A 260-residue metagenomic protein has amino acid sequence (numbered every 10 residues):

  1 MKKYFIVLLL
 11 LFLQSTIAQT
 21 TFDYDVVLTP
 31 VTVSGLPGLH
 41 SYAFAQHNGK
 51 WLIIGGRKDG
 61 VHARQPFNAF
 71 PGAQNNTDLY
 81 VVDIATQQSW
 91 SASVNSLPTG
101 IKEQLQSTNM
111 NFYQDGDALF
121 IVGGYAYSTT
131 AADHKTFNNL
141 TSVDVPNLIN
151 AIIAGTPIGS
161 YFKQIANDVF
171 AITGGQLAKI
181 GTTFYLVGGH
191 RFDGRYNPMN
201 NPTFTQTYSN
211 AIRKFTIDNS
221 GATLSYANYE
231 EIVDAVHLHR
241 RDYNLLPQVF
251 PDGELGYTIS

Functional and structural regions predicted by a protein language model:
M1-Y24: Bacterial Sec-dependent N-terminal signal peptides
T20-T32, Q87-I101, P146-D168, R213-V236: Blade-edge beta-strand/turn elements of extracellular beta-propeller and related beta-sheet repeat scaffolds
L28-T77: Beta-strand-rich domains and repeat architectures in extracellular enzymes and scaffolds, especially beta-propellers
H40-F44, E103-F112, T173-L177, R241-L246: Beta-propeller and closely related beta-sheet repeat lectin domains
K50-I54, D117-V122, T183-L186, G253-S260: Entry beta-strands of beta-propeller and related beta-repeat scaffolds
R57-D59, Y125-Y127, H190-F192: Residue-level signature of beta-propeller blades and closely related beta-rich strand-turn architectures in secreted
F67-Q88, D133-A154, P198-G221: Beta-propeller blade signature
N68-D117, A126: Blade-loop segments of beta-propeller domains
